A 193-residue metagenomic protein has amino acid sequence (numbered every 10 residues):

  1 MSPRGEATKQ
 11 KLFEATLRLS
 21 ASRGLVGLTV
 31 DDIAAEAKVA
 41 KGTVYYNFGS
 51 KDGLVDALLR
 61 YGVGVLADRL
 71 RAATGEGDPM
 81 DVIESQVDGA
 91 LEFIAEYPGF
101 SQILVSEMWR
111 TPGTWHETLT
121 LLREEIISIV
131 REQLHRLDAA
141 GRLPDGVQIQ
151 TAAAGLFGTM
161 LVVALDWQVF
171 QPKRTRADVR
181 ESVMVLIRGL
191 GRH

Functional and structural regions predicted by a protein language model:
M1-R23, G27-V39, D52-D56, Y61-G64: Basic, helix-initiating cap at the start of DNA-binding domains
S2-A7, G49, G53, A57 (+7 more regions): Residues at secondary-structure transition points
T8, K51, L58, G62 (+9 more regions): Hydrophobic/aromatic residues within well-ordered alpha-helical segments
K38-F48: Short hydrophobic/aromatic patch on the recognition helix
A57, R71-G99, I149-L156, R176 (+1 more regions): Hydrophobic alpha-helical connector segments
G64-A67, R71, G113-A140, Q150-A154 (+3 more regions): Amphipathic alpha-helical packing segments from all-alpha helical-bundle domains
D88, E92-E96, S128, E132-A140 (+3 more regions): C-terminal peripheral helix-coil segments that are non-catalytic and often amphipathic
E92-R131, V169: Short secondary-structure transition hinges
